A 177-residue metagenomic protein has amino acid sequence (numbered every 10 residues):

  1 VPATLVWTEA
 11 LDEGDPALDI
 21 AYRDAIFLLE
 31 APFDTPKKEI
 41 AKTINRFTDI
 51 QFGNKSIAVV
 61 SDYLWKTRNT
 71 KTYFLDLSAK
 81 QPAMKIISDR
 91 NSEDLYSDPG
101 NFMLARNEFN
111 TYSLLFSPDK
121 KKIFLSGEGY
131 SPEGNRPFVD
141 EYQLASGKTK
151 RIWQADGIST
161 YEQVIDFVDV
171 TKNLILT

Functional and structural regions predicted by a protein language model:
V1-T177: Peripheral, non-catalytic segments that deliver or gate enzyme domains
